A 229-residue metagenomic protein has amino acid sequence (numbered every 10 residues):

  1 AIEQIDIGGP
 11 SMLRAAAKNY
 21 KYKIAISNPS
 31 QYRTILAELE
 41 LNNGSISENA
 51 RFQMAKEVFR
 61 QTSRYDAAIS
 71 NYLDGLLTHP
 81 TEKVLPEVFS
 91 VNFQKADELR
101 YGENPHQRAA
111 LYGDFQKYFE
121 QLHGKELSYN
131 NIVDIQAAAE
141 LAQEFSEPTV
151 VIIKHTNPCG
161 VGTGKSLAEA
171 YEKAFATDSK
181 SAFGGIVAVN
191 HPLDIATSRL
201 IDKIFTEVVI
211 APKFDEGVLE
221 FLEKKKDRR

Functional and structural regions predicted by a protein language model:
A1-I24: Divalent-metal (Mg2+/Mn2+/Ca2+)-assisted nucleotide/phosphate chemistry catalytic cores
A25-Q31: Acidic, metal-binding active-site segment of PIN/NYN-like and related structure-specific nucleases
Y32-F214, V218-R228: Active-site loops and adjacent core secondary-structure elements that bind or stabilize anionic groups
